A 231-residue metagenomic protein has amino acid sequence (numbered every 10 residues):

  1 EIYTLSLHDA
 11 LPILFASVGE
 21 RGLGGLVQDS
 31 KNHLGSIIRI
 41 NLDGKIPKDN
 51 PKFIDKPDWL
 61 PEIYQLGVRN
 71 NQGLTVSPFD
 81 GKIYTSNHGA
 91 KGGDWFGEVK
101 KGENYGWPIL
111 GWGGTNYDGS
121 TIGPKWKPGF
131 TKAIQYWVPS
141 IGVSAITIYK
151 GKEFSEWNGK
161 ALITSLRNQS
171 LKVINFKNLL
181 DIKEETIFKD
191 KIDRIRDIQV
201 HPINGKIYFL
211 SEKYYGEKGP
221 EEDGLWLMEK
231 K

Functional and structural regions predicted by a protein language model:
E1-D9: Single conserved hydrophobic/aromatic residue that forms the stacking wall/gate of nucleotide- or nucleobase-binding
L7, I203-N204: Short, solvent-exposed coil/turn segments at beta-strand boundaries
P12-L14: Cationic, amphipathic, low-complexity alpha-helical segments enriched in hydrophobics plus arginine/proline
E20-E185, D193, K206, L210 (+2 more regions): Beta-propeller domain segments
F188: Surface loop/turn signatures of beta-propeller and other carbohydrate-active proteins
V200: C-terminal substrate/ligand-recognition segments
E222: Extracellular/periplasmic metallocenter environments
